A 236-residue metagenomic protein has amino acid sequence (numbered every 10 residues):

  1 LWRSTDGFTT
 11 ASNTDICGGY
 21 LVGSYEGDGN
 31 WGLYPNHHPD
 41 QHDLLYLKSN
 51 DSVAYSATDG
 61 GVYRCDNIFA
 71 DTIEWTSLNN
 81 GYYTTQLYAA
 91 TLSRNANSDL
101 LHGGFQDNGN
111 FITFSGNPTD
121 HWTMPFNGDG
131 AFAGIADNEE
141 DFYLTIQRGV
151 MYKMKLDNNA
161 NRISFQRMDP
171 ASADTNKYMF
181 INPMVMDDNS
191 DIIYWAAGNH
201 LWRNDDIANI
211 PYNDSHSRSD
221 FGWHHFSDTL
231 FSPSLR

Functional and structural regions predicted by a protein language model:
L1-R236: Beta-propeller blade termini and top-face loops
